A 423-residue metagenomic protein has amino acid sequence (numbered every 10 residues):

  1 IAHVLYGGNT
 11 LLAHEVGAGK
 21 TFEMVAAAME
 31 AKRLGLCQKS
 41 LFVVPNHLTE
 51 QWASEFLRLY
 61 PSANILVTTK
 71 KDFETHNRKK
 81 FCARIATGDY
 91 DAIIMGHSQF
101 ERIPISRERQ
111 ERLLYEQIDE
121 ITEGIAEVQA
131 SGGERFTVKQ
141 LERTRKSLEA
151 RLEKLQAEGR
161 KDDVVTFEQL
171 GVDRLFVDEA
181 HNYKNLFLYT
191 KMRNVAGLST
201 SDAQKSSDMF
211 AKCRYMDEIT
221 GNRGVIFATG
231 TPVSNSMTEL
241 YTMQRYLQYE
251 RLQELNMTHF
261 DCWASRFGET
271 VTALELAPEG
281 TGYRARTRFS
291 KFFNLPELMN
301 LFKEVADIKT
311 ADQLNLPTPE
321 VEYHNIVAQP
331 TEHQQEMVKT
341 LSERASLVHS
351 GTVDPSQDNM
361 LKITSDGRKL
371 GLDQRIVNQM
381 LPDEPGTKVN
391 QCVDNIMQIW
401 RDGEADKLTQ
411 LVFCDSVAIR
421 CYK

Functional and structural regions predicted by a protein language model:
I1-A13: Conserved pre-motif I regulatory segment
L11-L12, A18, E23-S54, S62-A63 (+1 more regions): Conserved SF1/SF2 helicase motif Ia
G19, E101, Y183-K184, S201 (+1 more regions): Catalytic P-loop NTPase motifs of RecA-like helicase/translocase cores
Q38-P45, L408-S416: Conserved RecA-like ASCE P-loop NTPase motor core of nucleic-acid helicases/translocases
L48-F73, R84, L247-R251: Conserved helix-turn-beta segment of the N-terminal RecA-like "Helicase ATP-binding" lobe in SF1/SF2 helicases
R78-E123, R135-F136, R143-R174, K205-T238 (+2 more regions): Inter-lobe coupling linker of SF2 helicases/translocases
D178-E179: Walker B catalytic acidic pair
S416-K423: Conserved helicase motor "Helicase C" RecA-like lobe of SF1/SF2 P-loop NTPases
